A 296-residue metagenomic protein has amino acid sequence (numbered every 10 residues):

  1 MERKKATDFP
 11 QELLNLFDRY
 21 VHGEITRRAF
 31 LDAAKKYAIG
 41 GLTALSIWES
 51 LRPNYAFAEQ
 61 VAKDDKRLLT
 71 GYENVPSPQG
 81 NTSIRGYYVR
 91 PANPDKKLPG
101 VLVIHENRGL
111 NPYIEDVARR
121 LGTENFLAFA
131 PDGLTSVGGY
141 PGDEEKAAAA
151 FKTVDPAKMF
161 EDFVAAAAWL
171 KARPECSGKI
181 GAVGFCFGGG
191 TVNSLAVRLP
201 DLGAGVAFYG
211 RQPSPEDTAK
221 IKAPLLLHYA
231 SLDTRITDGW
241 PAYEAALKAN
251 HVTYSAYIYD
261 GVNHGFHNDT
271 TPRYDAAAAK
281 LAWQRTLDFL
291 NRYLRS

Functional and structural regions predicted by a protein language model:
M1-A29, K36: N-terminal secretory signal peptides
D18, R27-P53: N-terminal export signals
E59-P94: N-terminal cap/lid segment of alpha/beta-hydrolase-fold proteins
K97-E106: Short beta-strand element of the alpha/beta-hydrolase
L134-A157, G265-T270: Cap/lid segment of the alpha/beta-hydrolase catalytic domain
E144-V183, Y293-R295: Gly/Ser-rich "nucleophile elbow"/oxyanion-hole loop immediately N-terminal to the catalytic nucleophile in hydrolases
V164-K222: Primarily recognizes the serine-hydrolase "nucleophile elbow" in alpha/beta-hydrolase and SGNH/GDSL folds
L227-Y229: Short beta-strand/loop motif that positions the catalytic acidic residue of the alpha/beta-hydrolase fold
